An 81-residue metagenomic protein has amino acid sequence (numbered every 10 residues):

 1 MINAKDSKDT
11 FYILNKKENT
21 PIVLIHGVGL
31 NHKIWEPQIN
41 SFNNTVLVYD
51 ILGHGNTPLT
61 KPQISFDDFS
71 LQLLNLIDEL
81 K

Functional and structural regions predicted by a protein language model:
M1-N3, G27, K61, S65: Pocket-edge positions in alpha/beta enzyme catalytic cores
A4-K16: A short loop-to-beta-strand scaffold at the N-terminal edge of the catalytic core in hydrolase folds
F11, I34-P37, S41, D68-N75: Alpha-helical elements of Rossmann-like donor-binding domains used by nucleotide-donor carbohydrate transfer enzymes
L14-P58: Conserved HGGG/HGGXW glycine-rich cap/lid loop of the alpha/beta-hydrolase fold
L47, I51-K81: Active-site loop/oxyanion-hole signature of alpha/beta-hydrolase fold enzymes
